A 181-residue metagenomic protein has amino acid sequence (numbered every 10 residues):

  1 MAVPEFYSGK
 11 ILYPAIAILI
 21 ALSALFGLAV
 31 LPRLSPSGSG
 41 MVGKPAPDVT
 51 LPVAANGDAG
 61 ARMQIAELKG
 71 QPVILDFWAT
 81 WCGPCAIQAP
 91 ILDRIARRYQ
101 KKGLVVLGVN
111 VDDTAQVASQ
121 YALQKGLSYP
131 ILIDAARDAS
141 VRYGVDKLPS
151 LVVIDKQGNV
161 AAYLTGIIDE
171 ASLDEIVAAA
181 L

Functional and structural regions predicted by a protein language model:
M1-P52: N-terminal targeting signals for export/organelle localization
K10-Y13, Q120-S128, I133-A180: Thiol/disulfide oxidoreductase modules built on the thioredoxin-like
T50-V73: A short beta-strand-turn-helix
K69-Q71, K101, L127-S128, V145: Active-site acidic short loop of glycosyltransferases
Q71-V73, F77-W81, K147: Short pre-active-site segment immediately N-terminal to redox-active cysteine/selenocysteine motifs in thiol-based
I74-L75, V106, L151: Hydrophobic beta-strand anchors of alpha/beta hydrolase catalytic cores
A86-K125, A135-R142: Structural microenvironment flanking redox-active thiols in thiol-disulfide oxidoreductases
